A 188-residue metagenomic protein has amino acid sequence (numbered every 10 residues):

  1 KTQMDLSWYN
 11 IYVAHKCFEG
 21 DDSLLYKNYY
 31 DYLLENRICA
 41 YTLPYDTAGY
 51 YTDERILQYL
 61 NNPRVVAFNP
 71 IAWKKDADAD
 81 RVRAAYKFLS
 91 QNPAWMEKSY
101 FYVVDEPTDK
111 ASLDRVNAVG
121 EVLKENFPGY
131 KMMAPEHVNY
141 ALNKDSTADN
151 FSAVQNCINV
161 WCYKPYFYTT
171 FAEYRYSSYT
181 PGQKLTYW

Functional and structural regions predicted by a protein language model:
K1-K75, S90, A94-K98, D105: An acidic-aromatic substrate-binding cleft motif
T2-Y9, Y30, V119, L123 (+2 more regions): Generic ordered-secondary-structure signal
Q3-G20, A148-T169, R175-W188: Long, low-complexity, intrinsically disordered polar/charged segments
F18-S23, Y41-T52, W73-R81, T108-L113 (+2 more regions): Acidic-and-aromatic substrate-binding clefts and catalytic sites of carbohydrate-active enzymes
Y30-L34, T52-F68, R81-M96, L123-F127 (+2 more regions): Acidic (Asp/Glu)-rich catalytic clusters
L43, E97-S146, I158-Y166, K184-W188: Aromatic-lined carbohydrate-recognition surfaces of secreted/lumenal glycan-active proteins
